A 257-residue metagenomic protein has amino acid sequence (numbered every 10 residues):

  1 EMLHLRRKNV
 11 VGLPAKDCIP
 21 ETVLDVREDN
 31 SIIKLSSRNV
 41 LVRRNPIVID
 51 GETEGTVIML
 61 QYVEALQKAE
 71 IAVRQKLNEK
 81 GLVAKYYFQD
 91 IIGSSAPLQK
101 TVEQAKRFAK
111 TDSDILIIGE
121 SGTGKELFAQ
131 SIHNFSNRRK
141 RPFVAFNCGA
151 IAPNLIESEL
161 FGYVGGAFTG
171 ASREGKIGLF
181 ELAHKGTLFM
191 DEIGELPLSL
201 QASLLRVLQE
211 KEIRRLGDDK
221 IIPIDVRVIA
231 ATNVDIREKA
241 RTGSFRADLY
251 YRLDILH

Functional and structural regions predicted by a protein language model:
E1-E28, I33-L35: PAS-family sensory domains
A15, I47, V63, C148-I151: Hydrophobic pocket-lining residues within nucleotide cofactor-binding pockets
S31-R38, V48-I49, L216: PAS-family sensory domains
N39-V42, V57: PAS/PAC sensory module
I47-Q89: Sensory coupling linkers of modular signal transduction proteins
L82-P223, R227-V234, K239-A240: AAA+ ATPase active-site-proximal loops
D254-H257: Interdomain coupling/hinge region of P-loop NTPase helicase/AAA+ cores
